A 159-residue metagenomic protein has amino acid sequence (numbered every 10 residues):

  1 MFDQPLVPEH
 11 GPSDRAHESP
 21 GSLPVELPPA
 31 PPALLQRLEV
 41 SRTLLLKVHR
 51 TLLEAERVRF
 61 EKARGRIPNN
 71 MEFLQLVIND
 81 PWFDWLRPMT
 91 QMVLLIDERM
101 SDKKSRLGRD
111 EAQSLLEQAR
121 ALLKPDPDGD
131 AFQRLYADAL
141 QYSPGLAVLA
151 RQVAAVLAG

Functional and structural regions predicted by a protein language model:
F2-G159: Surface-exposed peri-terminal alpha-helical interaction modules
